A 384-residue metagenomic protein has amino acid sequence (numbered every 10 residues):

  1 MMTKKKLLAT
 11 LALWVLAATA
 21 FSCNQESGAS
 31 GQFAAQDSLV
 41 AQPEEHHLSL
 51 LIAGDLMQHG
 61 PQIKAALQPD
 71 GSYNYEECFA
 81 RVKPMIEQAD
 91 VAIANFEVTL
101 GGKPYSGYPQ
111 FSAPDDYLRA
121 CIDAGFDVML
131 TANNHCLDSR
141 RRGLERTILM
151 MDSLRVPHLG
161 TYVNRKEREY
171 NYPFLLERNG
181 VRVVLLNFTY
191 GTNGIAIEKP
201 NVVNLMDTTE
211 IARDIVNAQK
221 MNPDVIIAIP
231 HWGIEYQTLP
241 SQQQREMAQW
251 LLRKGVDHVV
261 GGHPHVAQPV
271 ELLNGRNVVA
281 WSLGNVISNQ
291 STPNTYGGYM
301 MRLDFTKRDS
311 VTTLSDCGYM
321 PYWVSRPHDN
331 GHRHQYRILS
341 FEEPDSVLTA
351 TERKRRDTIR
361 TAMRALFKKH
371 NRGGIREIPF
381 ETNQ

Functional and structural regions predicted by a protein language model:
M2-L11: Bacterial N-terminal signal peptides that target proteins for export
A12-A17: Hydrophobic helical h-region of N-terminal Sec-dependent signal peptides in bacterial secretory/periplasmic proteins
T19-S22: C-terminal motif of bacterial Sec signal peptides marking the signal peptidase cleavage site
N24-Q384: Acidic, metal/ion-coordinating pockets
